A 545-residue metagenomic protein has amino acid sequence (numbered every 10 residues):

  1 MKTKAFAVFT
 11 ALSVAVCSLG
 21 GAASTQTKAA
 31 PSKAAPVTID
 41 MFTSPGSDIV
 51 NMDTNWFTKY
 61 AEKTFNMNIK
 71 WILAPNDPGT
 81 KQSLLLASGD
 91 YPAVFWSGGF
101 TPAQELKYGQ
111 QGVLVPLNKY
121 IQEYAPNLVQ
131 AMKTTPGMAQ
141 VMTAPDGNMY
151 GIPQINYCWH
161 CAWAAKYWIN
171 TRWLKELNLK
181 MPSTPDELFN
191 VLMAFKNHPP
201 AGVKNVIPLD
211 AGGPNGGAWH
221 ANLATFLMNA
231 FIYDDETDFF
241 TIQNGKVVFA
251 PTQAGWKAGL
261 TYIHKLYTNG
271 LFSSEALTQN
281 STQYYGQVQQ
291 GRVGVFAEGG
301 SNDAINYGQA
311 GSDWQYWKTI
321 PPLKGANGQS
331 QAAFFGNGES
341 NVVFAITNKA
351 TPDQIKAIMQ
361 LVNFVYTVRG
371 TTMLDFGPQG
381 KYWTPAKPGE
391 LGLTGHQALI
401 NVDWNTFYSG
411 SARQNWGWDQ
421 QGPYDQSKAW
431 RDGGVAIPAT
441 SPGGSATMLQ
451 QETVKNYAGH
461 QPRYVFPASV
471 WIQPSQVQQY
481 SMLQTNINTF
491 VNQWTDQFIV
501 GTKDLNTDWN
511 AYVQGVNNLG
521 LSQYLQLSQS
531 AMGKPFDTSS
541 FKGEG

Functional and structural regions predicted by a protein language model:
M1-A7: Positively charged n-region of N-terminal signal peptides that target proteins for export
A7, S18-N190, D234-F240, V247-P251 (+2 more regions): Conserved N-terminal structural module of periplasmic/extracytoplasmic solute-binding proteins
S44, V368-Q493: Conserved small-residue motifs centered on glycine
N68-A74, E275, K318-I320: General small-molecule cofactor/ligand-binding pocket signal
W96-S97, A297-G300: Short beta-strand and adjacent tight-turn residues that come in two discontinuous sequence segments and form the edges
Q104-K119, N306-A332: Ligand-binding "clamshell"
N118, P145-A221, T241-Q287, R292 (+4 more regions): Helix-loop-helix "hinge/cap" segment bordering the ligand-binding cleft or interdomain interface
D313-F335, E390-G410: Extended amphipathic alpha-helical segments with heptad-repeat/coiled-coil character used for oligomerization, fusion
